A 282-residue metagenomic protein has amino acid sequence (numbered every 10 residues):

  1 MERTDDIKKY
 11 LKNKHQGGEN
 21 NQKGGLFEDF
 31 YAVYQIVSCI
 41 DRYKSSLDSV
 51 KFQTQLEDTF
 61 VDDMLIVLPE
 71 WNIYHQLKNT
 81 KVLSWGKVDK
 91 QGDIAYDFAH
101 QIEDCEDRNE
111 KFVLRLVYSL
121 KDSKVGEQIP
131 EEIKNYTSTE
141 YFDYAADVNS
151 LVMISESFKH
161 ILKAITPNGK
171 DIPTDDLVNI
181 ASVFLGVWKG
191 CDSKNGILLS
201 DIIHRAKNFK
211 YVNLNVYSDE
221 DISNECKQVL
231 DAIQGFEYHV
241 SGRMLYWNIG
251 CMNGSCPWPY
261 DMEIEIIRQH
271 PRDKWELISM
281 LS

Functional and structural regions predicted by a protein language model:
M1-G25, L77-S282: Acidic metal-coordinating catalytic centers involved in nucleic-acid phosphodiester chemistry
Q22, L26-D93: Catalytic centers of nucleases
